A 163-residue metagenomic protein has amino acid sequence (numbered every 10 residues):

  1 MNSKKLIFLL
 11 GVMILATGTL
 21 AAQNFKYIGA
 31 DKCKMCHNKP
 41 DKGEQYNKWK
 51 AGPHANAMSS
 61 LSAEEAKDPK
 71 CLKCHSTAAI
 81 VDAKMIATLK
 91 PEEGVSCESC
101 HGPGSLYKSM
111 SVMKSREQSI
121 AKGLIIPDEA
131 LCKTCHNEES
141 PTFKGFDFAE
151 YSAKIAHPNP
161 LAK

Functional and structural regions predicted by a protein language model:
M1-L9: Bacterial N-terminal signal peptides that target proteins for export
S3, A21-K163: Short sequence/structural segments immediately N-terminal
L9-T17: Bacterial N-terminal signal peptides
